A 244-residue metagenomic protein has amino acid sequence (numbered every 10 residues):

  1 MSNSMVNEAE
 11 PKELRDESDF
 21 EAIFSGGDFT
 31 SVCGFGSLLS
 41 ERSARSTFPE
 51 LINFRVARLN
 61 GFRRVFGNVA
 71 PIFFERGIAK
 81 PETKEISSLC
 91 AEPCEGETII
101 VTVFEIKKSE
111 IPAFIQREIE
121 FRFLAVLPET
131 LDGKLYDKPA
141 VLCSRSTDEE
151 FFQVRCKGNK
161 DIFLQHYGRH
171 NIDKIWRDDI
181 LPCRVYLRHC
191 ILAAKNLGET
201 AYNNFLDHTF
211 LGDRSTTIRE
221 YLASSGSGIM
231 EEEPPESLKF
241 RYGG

Functional and structural regions predicted by a protein language model:
S2-G244: Glycine-aromatic micro-motifs
